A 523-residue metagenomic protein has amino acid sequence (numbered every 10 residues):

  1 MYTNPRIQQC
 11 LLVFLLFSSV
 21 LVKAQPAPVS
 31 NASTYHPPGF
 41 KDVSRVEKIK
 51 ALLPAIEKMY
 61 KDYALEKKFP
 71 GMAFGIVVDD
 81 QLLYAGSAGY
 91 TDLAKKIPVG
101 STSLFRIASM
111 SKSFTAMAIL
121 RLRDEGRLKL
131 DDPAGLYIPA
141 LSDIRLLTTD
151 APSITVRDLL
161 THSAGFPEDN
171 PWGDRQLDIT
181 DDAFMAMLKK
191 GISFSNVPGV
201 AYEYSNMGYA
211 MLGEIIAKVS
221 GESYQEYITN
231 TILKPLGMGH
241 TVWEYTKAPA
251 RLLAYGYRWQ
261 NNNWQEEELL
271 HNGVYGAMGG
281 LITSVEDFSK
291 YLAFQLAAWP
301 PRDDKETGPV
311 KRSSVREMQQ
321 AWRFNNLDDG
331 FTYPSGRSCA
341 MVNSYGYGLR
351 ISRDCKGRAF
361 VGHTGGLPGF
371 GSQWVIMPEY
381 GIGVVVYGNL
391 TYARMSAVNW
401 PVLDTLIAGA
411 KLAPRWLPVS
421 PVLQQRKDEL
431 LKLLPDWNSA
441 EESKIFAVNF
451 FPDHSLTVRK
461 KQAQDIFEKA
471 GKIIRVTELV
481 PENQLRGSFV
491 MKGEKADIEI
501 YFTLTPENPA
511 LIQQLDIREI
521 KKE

Functional and structural regions predicted by a protein language model:
M1-L11: Bacterial N-terminal signal peptides that target proteins for export
C10-S19: Bacterial N-terminal signal peptides
Q25-A85, A217-N230, K234, E266-P435 (+3 more regions): Catalytic loop of the DD-peptidase/beta-lactamase superfamily, centered on the K-T-G motif and neighboring
K41, R45-F105, R127-K129, A140-I144 (+3 more regions): Short, conserved catalytic-motif segment at the N-terminal edge
L52-I56, G86, P133-L136, G173-V197 (+2 more regions): Short, charged, amphipathic alpha-helices and their helix-cap/turn boundaries
E57-Y60, F74, D80, L104-D131 (+2 more regions): Active-site SXXK
L93, R106-M110, L122-P167, P171 (+3 more regions): Active-site helix/loop module of the DD-peptidase/beta-lactamase fold, centered on the serine-lysine SxxK catalytic
S439-P481: Short solvent-exposed beta->alpha transition segments
